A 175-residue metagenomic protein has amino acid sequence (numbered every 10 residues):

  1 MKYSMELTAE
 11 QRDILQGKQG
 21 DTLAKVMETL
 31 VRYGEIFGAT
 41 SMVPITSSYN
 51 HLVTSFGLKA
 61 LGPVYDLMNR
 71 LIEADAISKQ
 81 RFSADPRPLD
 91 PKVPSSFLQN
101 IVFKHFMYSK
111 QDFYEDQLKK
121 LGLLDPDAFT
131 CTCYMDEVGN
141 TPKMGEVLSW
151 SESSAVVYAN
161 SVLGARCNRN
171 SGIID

Functional and structural regions predicted by a protein language model:
M1-I174: Non-transmembrane, aqueous-exposed alpha-helical and coiled segments at domain scale
